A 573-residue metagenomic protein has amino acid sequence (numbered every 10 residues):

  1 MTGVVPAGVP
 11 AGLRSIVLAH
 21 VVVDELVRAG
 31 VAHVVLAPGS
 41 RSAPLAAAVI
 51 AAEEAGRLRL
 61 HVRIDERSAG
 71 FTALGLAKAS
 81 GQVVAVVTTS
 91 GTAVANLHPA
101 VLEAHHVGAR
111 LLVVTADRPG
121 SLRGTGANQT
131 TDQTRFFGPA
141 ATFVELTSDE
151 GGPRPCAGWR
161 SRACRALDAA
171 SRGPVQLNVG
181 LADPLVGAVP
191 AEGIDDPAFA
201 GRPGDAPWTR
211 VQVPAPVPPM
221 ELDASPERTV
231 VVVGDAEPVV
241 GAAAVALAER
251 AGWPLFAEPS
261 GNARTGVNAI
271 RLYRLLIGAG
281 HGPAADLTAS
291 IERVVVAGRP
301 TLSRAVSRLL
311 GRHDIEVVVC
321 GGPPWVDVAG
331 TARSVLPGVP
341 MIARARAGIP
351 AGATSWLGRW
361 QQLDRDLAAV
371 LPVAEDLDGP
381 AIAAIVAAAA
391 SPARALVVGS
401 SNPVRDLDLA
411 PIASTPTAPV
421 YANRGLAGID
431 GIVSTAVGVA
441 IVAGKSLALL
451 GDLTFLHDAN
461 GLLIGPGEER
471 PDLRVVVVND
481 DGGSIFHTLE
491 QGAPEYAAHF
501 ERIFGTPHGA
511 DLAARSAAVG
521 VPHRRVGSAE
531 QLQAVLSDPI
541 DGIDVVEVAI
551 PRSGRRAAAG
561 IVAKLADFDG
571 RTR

Functional and structural regions predicted by a protein language model:
T2-L13, A305-V404, G520, R524-A534 (+1 more regions): Phosphate/pyrophosphate-binding active-site segments
A19-V22, S40-A46, G358-A443, A566: Active-site diphosphate/adenylate-binding microenvironment
A32-L36, R57-H61, A79-R118, S290-G298 (+2 more regions): A short, small-residue-rich loop immediately preceding and capping a beta-strand
K78, T89-S90, A95-N96, P216-M220 (+6 more regions): Glycine-rich, anion-gripping cofactor-binding loops and their flanking helix/strand elements in enzyme active sites
Q82, Q129-G173, T288-S290, G358 (+2 more regions): Conserved thiamine diphosphate
E103, R110, V114, S121-T134 (+2 more regions): Thiamine diphosphate
A104, T115-R160, A257-D366, G465: Glycine-rich, acidic loop regions that bind phosphate or pyrophosphate groups
R135, R172-A215, A534-R573: Glycine/aspartate-rich loop-and-adjacent alpha/beta segment that forms the canonical ThDP
